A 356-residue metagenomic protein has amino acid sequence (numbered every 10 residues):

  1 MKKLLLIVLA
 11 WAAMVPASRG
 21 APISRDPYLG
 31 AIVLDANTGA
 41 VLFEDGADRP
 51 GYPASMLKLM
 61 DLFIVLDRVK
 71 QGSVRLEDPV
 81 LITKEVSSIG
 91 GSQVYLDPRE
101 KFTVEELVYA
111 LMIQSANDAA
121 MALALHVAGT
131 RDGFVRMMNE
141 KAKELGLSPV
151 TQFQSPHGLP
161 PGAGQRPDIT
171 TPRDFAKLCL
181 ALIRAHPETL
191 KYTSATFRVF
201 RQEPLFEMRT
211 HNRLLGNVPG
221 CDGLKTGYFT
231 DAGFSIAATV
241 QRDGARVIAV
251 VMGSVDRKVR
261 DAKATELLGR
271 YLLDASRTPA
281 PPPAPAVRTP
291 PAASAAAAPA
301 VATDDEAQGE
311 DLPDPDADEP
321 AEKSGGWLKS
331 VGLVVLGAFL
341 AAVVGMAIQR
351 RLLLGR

Functional and structural regions predicted by a protein language model:
L4-L9, G332-L336: Sec-dependent signal peptide hydrophobic core
L6-S18, A341: Hydrophobic h-region of N-terminal signal peptides that target proteins for export in Gram-negative bacteria
I7-W11, R68, D118, P149 (+3 more regions): Generic hydrophobic alpha-helical segments
S18-R173, I183-R184: Active-site-adjacent loops and short helices of periplasmic peptidoglycan-processing enzymes
L147-S148, H157, A163-G337, A341-R356: Domain-terminus/edge residues, biased toward the C-terminal soluble/receptor-binding domains of extracytoplasmic
